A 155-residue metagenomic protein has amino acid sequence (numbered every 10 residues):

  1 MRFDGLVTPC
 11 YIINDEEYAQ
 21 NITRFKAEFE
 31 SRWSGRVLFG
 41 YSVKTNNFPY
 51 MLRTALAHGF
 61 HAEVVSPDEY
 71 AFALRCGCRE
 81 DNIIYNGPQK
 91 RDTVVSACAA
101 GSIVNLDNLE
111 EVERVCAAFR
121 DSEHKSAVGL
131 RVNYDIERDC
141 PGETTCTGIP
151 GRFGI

Functional and structural regions predicted by a protein language model:
M1-R120, H124-S126: A charged N-terminal "starter" segment
N108-I155: Conserved anion-binding
